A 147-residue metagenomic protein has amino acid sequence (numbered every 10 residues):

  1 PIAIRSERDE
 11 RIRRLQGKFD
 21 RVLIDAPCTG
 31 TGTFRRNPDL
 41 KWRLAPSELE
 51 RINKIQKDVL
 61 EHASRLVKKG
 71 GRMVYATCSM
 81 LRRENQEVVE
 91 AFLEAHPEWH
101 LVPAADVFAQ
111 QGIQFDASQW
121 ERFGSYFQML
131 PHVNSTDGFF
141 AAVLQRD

Functional and structural regions predicted by a protein language model:
P1-D147: S-adenosylmethionine
